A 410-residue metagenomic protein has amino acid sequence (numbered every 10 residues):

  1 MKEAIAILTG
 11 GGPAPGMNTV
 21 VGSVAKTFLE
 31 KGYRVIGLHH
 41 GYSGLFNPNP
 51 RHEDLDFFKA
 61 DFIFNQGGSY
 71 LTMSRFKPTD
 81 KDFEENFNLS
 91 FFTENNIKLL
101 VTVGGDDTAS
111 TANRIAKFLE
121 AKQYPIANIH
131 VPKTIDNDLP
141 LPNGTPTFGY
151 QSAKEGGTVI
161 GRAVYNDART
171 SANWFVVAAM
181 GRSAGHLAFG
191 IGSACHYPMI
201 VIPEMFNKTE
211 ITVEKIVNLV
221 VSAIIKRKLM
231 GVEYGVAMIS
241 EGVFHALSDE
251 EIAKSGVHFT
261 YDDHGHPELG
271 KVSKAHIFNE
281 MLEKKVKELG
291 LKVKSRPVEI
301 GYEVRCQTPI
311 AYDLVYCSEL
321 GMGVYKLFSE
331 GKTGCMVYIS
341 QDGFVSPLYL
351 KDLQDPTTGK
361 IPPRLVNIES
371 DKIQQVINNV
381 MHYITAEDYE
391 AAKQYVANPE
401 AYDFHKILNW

Functional and structural regions predicted by a protein language model:
M1-N49: N-terminal phosphate-binding or glycine-rich loops at protein starts, especially the Walker A/P-loop of NTPases
A4-I7, I63-R75, K133-T145, T170-A172 (+1 more regions): Gly-rich Lys/Arg/Thr-decorated short loops/hinges at beta-loop-alpha junctions or inter-strand turns that position
G10-G12, Y33, L38-S43, R75-F76 (+6 more regions): Short, ordered loop/turn segments at secondary-structure junctions
A14-V24, F46, D82-N86, D106-R114 (+4 more regions): Short glycine/serine/threonine-rich phosphate/pyrophosphate-binding segments that cradle anionic phosphate groups
V35, F91, L99-G104, S110-P125 (+3 more regions): Accessory alpha-helical/coil subdomains and C-terminal extensions that flank or cap enzyme catalytic cores
L45-K98, D107-T108, I135, T145-V159: Glycine-rich oxoanion-binding loops at beta->alpha junctions
E251-W410: C-terminal non-catalytic interaction/assembly regions of soluble proteins
